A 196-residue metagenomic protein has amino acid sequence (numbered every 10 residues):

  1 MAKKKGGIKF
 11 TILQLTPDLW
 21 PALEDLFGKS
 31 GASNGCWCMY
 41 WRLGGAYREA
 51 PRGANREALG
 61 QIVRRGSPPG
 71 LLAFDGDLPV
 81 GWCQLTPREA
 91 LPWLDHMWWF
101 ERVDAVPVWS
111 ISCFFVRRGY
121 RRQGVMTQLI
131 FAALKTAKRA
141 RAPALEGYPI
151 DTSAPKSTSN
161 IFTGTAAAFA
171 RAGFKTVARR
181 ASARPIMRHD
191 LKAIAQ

Functional and structural regions predicted by a protein language model:
M1-W41, Q196: Conserved N-terminal entry element of GNAT/NAT acetyltransferase domains
W37-P69: Active-site rim helix/loop that mediates acceptor-substrate recognition in acyltransferases
E49, Q61, R65, F74 (+3 more regions): Conserved acyl-donor/pantetheine-binding loop and adjacent beta-alpha core of acyl/acetyltransferases and related
L72-F74, Q84, I186-D190: Short, well-ordered beta-strand micro-motif
C113-V116, R122-K138, R171: Conserved acetyl-CoA-binding loop-helix of GNAT-fold acetyltransferases
I130, A137-S159: Conserved GNAT acetyl-CoA-binding A-motif
S159-A172, V177-Q196: C-terminal "cap" of GNAT-fold acetyltransferases
